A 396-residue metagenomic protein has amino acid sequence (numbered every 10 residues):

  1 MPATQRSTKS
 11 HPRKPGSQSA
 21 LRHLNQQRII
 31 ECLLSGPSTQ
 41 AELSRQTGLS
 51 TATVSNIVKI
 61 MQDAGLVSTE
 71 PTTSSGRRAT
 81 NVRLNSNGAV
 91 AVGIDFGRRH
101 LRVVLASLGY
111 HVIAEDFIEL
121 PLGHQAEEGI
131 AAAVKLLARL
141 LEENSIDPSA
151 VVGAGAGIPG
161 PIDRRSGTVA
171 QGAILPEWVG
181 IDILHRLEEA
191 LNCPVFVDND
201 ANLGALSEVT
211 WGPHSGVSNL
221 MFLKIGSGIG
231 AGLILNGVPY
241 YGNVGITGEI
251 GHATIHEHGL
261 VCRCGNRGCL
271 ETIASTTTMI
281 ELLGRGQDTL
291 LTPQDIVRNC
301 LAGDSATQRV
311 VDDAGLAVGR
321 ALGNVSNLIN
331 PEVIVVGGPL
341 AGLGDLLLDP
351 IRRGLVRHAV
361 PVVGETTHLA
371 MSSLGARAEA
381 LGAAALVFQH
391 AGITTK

Functional and structural regions predicted by a protein language model:
M1-T72, R78, R83-S149, L191 (+2 more regions): ATP-binding/phosphotransfer module of carbohydrate and carboxylate kinases, centering on a glycine-rich
S35-G36, G109, L175, W211 (+1 more regions): Short helix-capping/turn signature of helix-turn-helix
R83, I94-G97, H214-S215, F222-I225: Short loop/turn motifs at secondary-structure junctions and domain boundaries
S107, R164, I234: Short, acidic, Ser/Thr-enriched surface-loop or helix-capping motifs
V112, D116-N219, L346-R357: Glycine-rich phosphate-binding loop and adjoining helix at the ATP-binding site of ATP-dependent phosphoryl-transfer
P161-R164, N202-A205, G230-A231, Y240 (+2 more regions): Short, active-site-adjacent cap segments at secondary-structure transitions
D200, G226, A383: Active-site glycine-centered loops adjacent to acidic/histidine catalytic or metal-binding residues that shape
G216-I273: Glycine-rich phosphate-binding loop of actin/hexokinase-like ATP-binding domains
